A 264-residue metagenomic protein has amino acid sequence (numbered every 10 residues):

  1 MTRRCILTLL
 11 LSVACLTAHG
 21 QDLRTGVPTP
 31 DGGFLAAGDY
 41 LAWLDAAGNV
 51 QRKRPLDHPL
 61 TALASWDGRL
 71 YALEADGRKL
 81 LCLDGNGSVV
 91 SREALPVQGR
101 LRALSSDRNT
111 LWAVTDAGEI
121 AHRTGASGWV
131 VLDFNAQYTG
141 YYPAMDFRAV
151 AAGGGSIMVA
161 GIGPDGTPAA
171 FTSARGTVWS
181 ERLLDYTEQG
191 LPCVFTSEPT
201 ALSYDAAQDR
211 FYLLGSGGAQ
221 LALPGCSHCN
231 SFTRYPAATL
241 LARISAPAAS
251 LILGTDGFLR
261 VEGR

Functional and structural regions predicted by a protein language model:
M1-L7: Bacterial N-terminal signal peptides that target proteins for export
T8-C15: Bacterial N-terminal signal peptides
A18-R52: An edge-strand/N-cap motif at the start of beta-rich repeat modules
D22-P28, H58-W66, Q98-R108, Y141-A152 (+2 more regions): Repeated scaffold domains used in trafficking and secretory/extracellular systems, primarily beta-propellers
T29, S105, H122-R123, T172-S173 (+1 more regions): Conserved Ser/Thr-centered positions that define the repeating blades of beta-propeller domains
G32-L35, R69-Y71, T110-A113, G155-V159 (+3 more regions): Entry beta-strands of beta-propeller and related beta-repeat scaffolds
D39-A42, D76-K79, A117-I120, P164-G166 (+2 more regions): Loop/turn residues immediately N-terminal
N49-P55, S88-A94, W129-G140, W179-P192 (+2 more regions): A short beta-strand motif characteristic of beta-propeller blades
